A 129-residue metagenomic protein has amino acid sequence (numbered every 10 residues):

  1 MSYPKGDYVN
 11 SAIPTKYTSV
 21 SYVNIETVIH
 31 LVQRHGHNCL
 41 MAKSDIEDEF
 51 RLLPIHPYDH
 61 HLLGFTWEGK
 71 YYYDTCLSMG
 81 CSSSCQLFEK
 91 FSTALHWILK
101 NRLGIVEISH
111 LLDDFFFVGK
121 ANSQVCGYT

Functional and structural regions predicted by a protein language model:
M1-E89: Catalytic-core region of right-hand nucleic acid polymerases
C85-T129: Active-site palm subdomain of RNA-directed nucleic acid polymerases
